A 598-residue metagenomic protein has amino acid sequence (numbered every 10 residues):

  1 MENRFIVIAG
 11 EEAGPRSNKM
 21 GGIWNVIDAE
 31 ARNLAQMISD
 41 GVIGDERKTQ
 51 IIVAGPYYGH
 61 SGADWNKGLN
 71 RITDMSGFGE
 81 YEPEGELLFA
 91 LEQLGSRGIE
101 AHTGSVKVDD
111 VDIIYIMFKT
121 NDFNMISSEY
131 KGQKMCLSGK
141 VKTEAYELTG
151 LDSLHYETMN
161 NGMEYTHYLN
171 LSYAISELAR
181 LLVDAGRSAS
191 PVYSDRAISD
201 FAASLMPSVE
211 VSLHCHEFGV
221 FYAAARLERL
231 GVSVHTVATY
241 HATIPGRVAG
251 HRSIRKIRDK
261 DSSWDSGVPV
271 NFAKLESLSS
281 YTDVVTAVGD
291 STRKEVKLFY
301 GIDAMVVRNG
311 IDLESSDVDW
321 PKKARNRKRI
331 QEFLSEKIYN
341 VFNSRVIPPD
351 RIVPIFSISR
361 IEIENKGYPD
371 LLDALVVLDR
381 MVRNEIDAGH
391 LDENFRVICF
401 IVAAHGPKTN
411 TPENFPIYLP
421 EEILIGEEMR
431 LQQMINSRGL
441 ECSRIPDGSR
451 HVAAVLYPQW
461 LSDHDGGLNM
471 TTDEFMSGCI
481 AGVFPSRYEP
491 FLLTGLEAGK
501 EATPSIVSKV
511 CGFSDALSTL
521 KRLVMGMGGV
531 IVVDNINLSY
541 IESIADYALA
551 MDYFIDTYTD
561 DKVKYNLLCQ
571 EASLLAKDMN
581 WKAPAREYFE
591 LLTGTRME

Functional and structural regions predicted by a protein language model:
M1-E598: Catalytic cores of nucleotide-sugar-dependent glycosyltransferases that transfer UDP/GDP/TDP-activated
